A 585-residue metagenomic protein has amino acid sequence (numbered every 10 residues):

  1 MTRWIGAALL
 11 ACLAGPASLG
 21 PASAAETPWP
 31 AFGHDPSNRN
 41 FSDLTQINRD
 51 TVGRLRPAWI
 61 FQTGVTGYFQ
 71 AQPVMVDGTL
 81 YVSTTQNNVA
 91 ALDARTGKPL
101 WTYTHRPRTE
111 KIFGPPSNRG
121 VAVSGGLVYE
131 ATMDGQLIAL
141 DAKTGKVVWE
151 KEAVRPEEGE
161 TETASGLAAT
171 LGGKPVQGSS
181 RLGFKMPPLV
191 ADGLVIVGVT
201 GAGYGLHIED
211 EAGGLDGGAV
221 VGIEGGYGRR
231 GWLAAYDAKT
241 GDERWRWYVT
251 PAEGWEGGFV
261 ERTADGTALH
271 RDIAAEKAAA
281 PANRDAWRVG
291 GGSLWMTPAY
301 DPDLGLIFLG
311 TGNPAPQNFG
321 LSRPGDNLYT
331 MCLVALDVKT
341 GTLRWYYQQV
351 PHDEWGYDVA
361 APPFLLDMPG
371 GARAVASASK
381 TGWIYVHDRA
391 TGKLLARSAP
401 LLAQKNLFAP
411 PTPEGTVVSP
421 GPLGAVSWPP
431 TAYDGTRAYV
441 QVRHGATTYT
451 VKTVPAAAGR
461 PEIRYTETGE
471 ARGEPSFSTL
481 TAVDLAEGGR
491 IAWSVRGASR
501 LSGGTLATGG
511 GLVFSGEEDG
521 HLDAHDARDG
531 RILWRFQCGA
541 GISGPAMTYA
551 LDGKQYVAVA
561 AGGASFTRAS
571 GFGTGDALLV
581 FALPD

Functional and structural regions predicted by a protein language model:
G6-S18: Bacterial N-terminal signal peptides
A24-A58, V260-I273, G469-E470, S476-T481: Blade/loop signatures of beta-propeller domains
W29-G33, Y68-N88, I112-L137, G166-L171 (+10 more regions): Repeat-blade elements of multi-bladed beta-propeller folds
N38-E157, A507-T508: N-terminal cofactor/phosphate-binding cores enriched in small/glycine residues, especially glycine-rich loops such as
F61-Q72, T102-A122, E150-P187, A202-Y204 (+11 more regions): Extracytoplasmic beta-rich repeat domains
L140-G145, V221-I223, R229-D242, D326-T342 (+3 more regions): Beta-propeller blade signature
A238, P362-L401, K405-S427, A527 (+2 more regions): Phosphate/diphosphate-binding loops
T311, W383, R472-R531: Loop/turn-rich, solvent-exposed surfaces of beta-rich toroidal or solenoidal domains
